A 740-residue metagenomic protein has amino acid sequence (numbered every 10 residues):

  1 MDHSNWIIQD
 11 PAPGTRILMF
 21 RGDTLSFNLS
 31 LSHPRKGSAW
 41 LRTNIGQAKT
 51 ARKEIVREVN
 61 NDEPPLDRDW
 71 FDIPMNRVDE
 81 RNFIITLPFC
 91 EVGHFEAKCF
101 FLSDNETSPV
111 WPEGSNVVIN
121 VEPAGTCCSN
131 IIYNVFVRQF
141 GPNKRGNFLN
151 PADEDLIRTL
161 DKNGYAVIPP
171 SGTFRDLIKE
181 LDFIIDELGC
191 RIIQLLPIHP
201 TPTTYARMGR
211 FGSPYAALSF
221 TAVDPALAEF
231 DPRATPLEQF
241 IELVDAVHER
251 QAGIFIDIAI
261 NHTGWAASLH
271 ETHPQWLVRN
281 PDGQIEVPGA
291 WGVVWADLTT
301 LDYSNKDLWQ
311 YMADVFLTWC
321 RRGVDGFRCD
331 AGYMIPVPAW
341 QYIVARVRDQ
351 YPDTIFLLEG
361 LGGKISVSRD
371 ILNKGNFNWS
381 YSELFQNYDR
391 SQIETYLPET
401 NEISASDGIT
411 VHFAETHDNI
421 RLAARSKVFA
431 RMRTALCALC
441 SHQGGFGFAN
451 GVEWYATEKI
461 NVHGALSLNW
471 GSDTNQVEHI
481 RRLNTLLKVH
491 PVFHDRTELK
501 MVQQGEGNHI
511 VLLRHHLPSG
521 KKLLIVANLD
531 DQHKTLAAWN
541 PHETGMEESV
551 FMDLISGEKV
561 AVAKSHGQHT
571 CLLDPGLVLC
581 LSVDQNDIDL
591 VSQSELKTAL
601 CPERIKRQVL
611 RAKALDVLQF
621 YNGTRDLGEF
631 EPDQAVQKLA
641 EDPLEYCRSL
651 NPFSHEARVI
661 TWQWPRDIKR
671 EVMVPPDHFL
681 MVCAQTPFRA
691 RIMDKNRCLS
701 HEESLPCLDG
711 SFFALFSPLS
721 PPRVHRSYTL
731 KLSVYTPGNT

Functional and structural regions predicted by a protein language model:
M1-S32, V118-G125, F136, V411 (+1 more regions): Non-catalytic, glycine-rich low-complexity segments
S32-V92, F100-V121, L705: Aromatic-rich carbohydrate-binding modules that target alpha-glucans
R35-G37, E91-F95, L577, P676-H678 (+1 more regions): Short tyrosine-centred short linear motifs in exposed loops/low-complexity segments
P88-H94, P112-W295, T300-D302, Q310-A313 (+5 more regions): Acidic/aromatic-lined carbohydrate-recognition and catalytic surfaces of CAZymes acting on diverse glycans
D314-L317, D330-T410, T457-L486, H490-P491 (+3 more regions): Active-site-proximal helices and loops of the catalytic beta/alpha 8
G408-E478: Aromatic/acidic polysaccharide-binding cleft in carbohydrate-active enzymes
V502-T544, P665-F679, T686: Carbohydrate-binding surface patches
A563-K606, R723-V724: C-terminal beta-strand-rich structural cap/linker in extracellular carbohydrate-active enzymes
